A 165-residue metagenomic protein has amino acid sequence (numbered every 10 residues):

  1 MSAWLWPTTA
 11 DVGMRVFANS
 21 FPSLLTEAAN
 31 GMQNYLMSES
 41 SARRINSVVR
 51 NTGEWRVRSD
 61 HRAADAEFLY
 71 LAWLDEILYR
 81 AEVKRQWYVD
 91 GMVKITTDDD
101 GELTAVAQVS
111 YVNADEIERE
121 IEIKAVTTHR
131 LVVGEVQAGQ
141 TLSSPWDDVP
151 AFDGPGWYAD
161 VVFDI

Functional and structural regions predicted by a protein language model:
M1-I165: Intrinsically disordered, low-complexity regions
